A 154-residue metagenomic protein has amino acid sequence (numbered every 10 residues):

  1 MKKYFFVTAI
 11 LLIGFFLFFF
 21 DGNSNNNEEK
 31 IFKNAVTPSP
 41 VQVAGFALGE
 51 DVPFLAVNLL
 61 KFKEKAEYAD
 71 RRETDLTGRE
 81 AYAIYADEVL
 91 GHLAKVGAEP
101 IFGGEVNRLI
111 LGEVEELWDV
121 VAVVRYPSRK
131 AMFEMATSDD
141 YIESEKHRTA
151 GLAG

Functional and structural regions predicted by a protein language model:
K2-D119, P127, A131: Short S/T/G/P-rich N-terminal loop/turn motif that feeds into the first structured element of a domain
D119-A122, G154: Generic beta-strand structural signal
A131, S144-H147: Short, hydrophobic/aromatic alpha-helical segments in well-folded domains
E134-Y141: Short amphipathic alpha-helices in soluble, non-transmembrane regions that often serve as interface/regulatory elements
K146-G154: Charge-dense polyanion-binding interfaces
